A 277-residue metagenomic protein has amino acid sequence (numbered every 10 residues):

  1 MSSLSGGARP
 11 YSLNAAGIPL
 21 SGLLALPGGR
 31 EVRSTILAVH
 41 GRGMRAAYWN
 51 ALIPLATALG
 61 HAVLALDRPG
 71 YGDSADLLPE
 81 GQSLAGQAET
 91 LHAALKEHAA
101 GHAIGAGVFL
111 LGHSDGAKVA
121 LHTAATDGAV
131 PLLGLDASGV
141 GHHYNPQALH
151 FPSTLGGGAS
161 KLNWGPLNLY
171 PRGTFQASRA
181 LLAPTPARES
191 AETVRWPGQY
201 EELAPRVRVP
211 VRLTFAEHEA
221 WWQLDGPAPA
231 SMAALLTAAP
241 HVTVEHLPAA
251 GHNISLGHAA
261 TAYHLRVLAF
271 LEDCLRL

Functional and structural regions predicted by a protein language model:
L37-G41, F215: The conserved beta1-alpha1 loop
R42-P54, D225-G226: The serine-hydrolase catalytic nucleophile loop
T57-D76: Conserved alpha/beta-hydrolase
A88-A106: Conserved acidic catalytic loop of the alpha/beta-hydrolase fold
A106-A137, H143: Conserved hydrolase catalytic core segment
V207, L213-F215: Short beta-strand/loop motif that positions the catalytic acidic residue of the alpha/beta-hydrolase fold
E217-A250: Conserved loop-alpha-helix segment in the C-terminal half of the alpha/beta-hydrolase fold that carries the catalytic
A250-A260: Catalytic histidine-centered segment of alpha/beta-hydrolase-like enzymes
